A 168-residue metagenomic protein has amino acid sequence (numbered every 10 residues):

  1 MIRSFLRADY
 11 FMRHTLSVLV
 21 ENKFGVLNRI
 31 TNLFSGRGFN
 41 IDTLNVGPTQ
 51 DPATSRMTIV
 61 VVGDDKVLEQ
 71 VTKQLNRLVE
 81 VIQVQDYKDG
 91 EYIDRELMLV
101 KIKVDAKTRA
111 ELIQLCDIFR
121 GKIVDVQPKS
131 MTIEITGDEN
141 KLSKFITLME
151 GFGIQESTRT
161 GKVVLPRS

Functional and structural regions predicted by a protein language model:
F5-R56, V60-S168: Long, contiguous binding/interaction regions
